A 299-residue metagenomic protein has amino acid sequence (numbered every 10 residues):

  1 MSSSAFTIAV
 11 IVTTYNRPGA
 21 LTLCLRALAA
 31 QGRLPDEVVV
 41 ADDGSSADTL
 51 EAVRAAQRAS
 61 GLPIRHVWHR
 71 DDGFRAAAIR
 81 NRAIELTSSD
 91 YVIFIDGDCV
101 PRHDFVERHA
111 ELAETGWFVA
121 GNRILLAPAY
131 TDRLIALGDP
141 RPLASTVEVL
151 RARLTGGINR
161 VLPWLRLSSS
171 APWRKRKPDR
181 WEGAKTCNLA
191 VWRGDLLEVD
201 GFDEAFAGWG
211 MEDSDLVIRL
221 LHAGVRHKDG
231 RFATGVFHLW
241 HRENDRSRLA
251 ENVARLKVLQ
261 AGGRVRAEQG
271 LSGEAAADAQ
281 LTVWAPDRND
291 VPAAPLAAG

Functional and structural regions predicted by a protein language model:
M1-A30: N-proximal low-complexity "stem/linker" segments adjacent to membrane-targeting elements
F6-A9, E37, D215: Cell-envelope/extracellular polymer assembly enzymes that use nucleotide-activated donors
A27, L34, D42-V53, C99: A conserved acidic beta->alpha catalytic loop
R70-T87, D104: Glycine-rich, basic loop-to-helix element that forms the pyrophosphate-binding segment of sugar-nucleotide handling
V92: Short aromatic/hydrophobic "clamp" motif used to bind/position activated sugar donors
D104-R153: Conserved donor NDP-sugar-binding/catalytic core segment of glycosyltransferases
D139-W181: Short, flexible, basic/aromatic active-site loop/helix in glycosyltransferases
G183-D200, A207-R226, R231-F232: A short, conserved alpha-helix in the catalytic core of glycosyltransferases
